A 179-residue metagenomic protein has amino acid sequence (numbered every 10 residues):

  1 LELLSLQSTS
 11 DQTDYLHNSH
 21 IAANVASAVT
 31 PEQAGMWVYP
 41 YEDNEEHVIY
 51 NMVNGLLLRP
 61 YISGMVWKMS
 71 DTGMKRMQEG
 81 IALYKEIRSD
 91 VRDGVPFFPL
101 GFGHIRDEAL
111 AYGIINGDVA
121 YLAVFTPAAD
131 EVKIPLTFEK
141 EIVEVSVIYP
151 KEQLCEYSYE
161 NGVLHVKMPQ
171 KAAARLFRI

Functional and structural regions predicted by a protein language model:
L1-K68: Glycan-recognition surfaces
P40, K133-P135, Y157: Short conserved micro-motifs at the rims of enzyme active sites and ligand-binding pockets
N54-L100: Aromatic- and carboxylate-lined catalytic core of secreted/periplasmic carbohydrate-active enzymes
L58, F125-P127, I148: Structured loops at beta-to-helix junctions and adjacent beta-edge loops in soluble globular domains
F102-E141, A172-R178: Carbohydrate-binding surface patches
A111-I114, Q153-Y159: Short, exposed beta-strand/loop patches in secreted or surface proteins that constitute
T137-E152: Solvent-exposed beta-hairpin/edge-strand motifs
E156-I179: C-terminal beta-strand-rich structural cap/linker in extracellular carbohydrate-active enzymes
